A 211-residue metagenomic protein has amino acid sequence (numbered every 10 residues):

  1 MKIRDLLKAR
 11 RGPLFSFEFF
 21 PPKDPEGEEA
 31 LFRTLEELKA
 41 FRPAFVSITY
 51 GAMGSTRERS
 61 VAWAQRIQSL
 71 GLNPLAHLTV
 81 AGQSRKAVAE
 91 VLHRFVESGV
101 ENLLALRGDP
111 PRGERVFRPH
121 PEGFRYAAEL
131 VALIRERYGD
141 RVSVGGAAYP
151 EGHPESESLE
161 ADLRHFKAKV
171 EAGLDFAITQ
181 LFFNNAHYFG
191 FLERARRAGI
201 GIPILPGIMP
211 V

Functional and structural regions predicted by a protein language model:
M1-I48: Conserved N-terminal beta1-alpha1 strand-loop-helix module at the mouth
I3-L6, E26-E28, G54-R66, S84-E90 (+3 more regions): Active-site-adjacent beta->alpha loops and helix N-cap segments on the catalytic face of soluble alpha/beta enzymes
L6, P121-Y149, R197-V211: Active-site pocket-lining/capping segments in soluble small-molecule metabolic enzymes
P13-P21, A44-I48, P74-L78, L103-A105 (+4 more regions): Hydrophobic faces of well-ordered beta-strands that scaffold small-molecule active sites in alpha/beta enzyme cores
L14-A30, A52, P74-K86, S143-A161: Active-site mouth loops of central-metabolism enzymes
F19-K23, Y50-G54, V80-G82, R107-P111 (+3 more regions): Active-site-proximal loop/turn and secondary-structure-junction residues that shape catalytic pockets, frequently
A132-I178: Active-site/ligand-binding-proximal alpha/beta "capping" segment
